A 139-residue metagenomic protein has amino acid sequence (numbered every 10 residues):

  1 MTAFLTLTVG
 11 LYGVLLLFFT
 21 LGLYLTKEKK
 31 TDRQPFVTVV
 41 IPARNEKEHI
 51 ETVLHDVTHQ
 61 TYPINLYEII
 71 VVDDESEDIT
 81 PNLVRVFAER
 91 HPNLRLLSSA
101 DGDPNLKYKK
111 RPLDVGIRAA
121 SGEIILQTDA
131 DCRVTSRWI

Functional and structural regions predicted by a protein language model:
M1-R33: N-terminal membrane-anchoring/stem segments of glycan-assembly enzymes
L21-E28, E46-Q60: Short, well-formed alpha-helical segments that are part of the catalytic scaffolds of diverse glycosyltransferases
P35-T38, E68: Cell-envelope/extracellular polymer assembly enzymes that use nucleotide-activated donors
E46-H49, S76, T135: Donor nucleotide-sugar binding loop of glycosyltransferases
L54-D103: Acidic donor-binding segment of Leloir-type glycosyltransferases
A100-A120: Glycine-rich, basic loop-to-helix element that forms the pyrophosphate-binding segment of sugar-nucleotide handling
I125: Short aromatic/hydrophobic "clamp" motif used to bind/position activated sugar donors
D129-R133: The conserved acidic donor/metal-binding loop of glycosyltransferases
